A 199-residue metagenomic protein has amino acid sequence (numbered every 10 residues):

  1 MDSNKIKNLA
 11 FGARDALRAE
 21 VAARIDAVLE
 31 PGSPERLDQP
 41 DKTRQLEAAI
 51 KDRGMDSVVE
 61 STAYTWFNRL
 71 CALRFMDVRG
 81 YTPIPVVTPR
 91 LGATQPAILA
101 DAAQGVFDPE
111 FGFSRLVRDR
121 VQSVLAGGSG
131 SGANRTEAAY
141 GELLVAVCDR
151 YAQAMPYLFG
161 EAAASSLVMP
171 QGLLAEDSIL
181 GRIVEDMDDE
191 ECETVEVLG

Functional and structural regions predicted by a protein language model:
M1-G199: Preference for the N-terminal adenyl/adenosyl cofactor-binding alpha/beta module
